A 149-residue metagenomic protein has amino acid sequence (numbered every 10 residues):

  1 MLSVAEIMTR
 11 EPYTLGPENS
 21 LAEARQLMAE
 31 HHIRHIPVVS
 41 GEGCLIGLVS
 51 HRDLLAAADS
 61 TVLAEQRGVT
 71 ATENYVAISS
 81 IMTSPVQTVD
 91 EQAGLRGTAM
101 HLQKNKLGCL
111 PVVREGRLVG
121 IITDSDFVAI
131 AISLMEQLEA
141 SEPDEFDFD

Functional and structural regions predicted by a protein language model:
M1-E11, S50-Q87, R96-Q103, T123-D149: Tandem CBS (Bateman) regulatory domains
L15-H32, V38-E42, T88-K106, V113: The conserved cystathionine-beta-synthase
L21, V38, A57, G116 (+1 more regions): Short amphipathic alpha-helical leader/targeting segments
M28, I36-D53, L102, L110-D126: A glycine-centered beta-loop-beta connector
M82, G108-L110: C-terminal basic regulatory modules in eukaryotic proteins
